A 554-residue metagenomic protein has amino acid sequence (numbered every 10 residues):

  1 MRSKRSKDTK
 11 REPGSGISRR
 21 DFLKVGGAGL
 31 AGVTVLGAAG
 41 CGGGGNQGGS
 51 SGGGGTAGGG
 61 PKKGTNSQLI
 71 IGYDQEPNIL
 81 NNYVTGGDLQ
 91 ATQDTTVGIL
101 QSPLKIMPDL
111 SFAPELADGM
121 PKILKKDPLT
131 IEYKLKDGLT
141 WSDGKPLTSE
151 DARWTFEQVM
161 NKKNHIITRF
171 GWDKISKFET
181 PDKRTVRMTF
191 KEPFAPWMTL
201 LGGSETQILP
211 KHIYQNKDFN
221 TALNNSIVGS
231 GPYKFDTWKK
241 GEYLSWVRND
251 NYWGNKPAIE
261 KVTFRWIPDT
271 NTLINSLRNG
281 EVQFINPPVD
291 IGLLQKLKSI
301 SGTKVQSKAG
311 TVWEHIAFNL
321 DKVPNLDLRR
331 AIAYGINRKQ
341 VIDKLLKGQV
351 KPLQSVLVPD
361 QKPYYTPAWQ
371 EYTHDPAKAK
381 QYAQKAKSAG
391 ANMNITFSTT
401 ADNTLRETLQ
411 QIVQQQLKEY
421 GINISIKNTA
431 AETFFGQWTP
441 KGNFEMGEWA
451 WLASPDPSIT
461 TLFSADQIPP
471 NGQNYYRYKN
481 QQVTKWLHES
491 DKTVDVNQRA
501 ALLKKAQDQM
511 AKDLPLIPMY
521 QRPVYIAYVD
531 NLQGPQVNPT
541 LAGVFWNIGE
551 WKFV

Functional and structural regions predicted by a protein language model:
M1-D21, A28-L36: N-terminal secretory signal peptides
G72-L124, E157, V228-G229: N-terminal lobe/hinge region of extracytoplasmic solute-binding protein
V97, I106-S111, G202-P257, K261 (+1 more regions): Gly/Pro-rich hinge or "lid" segments in bacterial periplasmic/extracellular proteins
E132-K134, R169-Y214: Surface-exposed binding/hinge segments that line and control ligand-binding clefts or catalytic entry sites
T221, N249-Q295, T311, N423: Ligand-site clamp/hinge motif
D327-R330, S425-F434, T461-D530, V554: Extracytoplasmic/peripheral linker and loop segments enriched in polar/acidic and small residues with frequent Thr/Pro
K351-A386, N403-E407: Structural transition elements
I526-V554: Long beta-strand-rich cores associated with HINT superfamily self-processing modules
